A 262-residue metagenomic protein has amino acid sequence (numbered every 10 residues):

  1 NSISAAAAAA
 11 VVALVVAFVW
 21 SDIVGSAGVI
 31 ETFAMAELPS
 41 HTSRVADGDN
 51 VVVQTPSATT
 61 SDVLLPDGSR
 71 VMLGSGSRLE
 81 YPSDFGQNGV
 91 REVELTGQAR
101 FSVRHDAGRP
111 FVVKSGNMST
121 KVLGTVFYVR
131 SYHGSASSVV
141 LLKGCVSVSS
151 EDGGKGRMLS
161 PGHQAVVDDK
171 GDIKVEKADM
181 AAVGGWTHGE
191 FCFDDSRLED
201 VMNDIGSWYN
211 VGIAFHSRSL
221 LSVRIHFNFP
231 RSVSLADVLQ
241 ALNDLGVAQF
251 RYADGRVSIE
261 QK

Functional and structural regions predicted by a protein language model:
S2-A6, V11-K262: A residue-level detector for the "anchor" residue at the start of short, highly conserved motifs
